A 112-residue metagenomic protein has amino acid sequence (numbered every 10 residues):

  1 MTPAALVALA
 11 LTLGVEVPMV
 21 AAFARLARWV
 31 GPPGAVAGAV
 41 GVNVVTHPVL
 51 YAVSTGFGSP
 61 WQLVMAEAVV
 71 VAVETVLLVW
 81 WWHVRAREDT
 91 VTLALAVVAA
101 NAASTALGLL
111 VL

Functional and structural regions predicted by a protein language model:
M1-L112: Juxtamembrane/disordered regions of integral membrane proteins
